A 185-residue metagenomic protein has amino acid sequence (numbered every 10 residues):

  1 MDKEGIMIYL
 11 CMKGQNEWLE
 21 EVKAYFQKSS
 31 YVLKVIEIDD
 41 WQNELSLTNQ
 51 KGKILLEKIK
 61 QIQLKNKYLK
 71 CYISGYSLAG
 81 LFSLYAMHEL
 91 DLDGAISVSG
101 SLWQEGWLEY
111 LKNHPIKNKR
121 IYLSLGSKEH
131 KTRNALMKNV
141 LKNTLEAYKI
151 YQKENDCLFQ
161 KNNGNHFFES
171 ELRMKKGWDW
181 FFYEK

Functional and structural regions predicted by a protein language model:
G5-N66: Serine-hydrolase catalytic machinery in alpha/beta-hydrolase-like enzymes
M12-K13, S124-S127, L145, Y151-K185: C-terminal catalytic histidine-bearing segment of alpha/beta-hydrolase fold enzymes
E20-A24, L81-F82, W103-H114: Alpha-helical scaffolding within the catalytic cores of extracellular/periplasmic polymer-degrading hydrolases
I38, I96-Q104, G126-E129: Active-site nucleophile loop of the alpha/beta-hydrolase fold
K70-G75, V98: Short beta-strand immediately N-terminal to the catalytic nucleophile in serine-hydrolase-like folds
S74-A79, S83: Gly/Ala-rich beta-loop-alpha elbow adjacent to hydrolase catalytic centers
Y85-G94: Conserved hydrolase catalytic core segment
H130-K142: Short, flexible/disordered intra-domain loops and linkers
